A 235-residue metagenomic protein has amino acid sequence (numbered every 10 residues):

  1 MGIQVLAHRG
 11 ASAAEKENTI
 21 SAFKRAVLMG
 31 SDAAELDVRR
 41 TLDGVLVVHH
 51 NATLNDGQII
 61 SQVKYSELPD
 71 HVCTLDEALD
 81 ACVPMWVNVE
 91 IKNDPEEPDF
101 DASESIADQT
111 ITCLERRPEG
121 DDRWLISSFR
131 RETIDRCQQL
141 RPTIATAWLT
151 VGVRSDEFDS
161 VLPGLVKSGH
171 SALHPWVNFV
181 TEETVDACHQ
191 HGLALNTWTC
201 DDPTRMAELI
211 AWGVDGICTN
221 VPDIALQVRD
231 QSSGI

Functional and structural regions predicted by a protein language model:
M1-A13: Long, acidic (Asp/Glu-rich), low-complexity accessory segments flanking structured domains
I3-V5, L28, D32-A33, V38-W86 (+3 more regions): An active-site metal/cofactor-coordinating segment within enzyme catalytic domains
H8-R9, H49-N51, H174, H189: Histidine-centered active-site/metal-ligand motif
G10, R39, A52, N178 (+1 more regions): Flexible loop residues that form catalytic and substrate-binding hotspots at small-molecule/glycan-binding clefts
A13-K16, I20, V72, E182 (+1 more regions): Glycine-rich phosphate-binding loop at the start of an alpha helix
E17-K24, D37: Short amphipathic alpha-helical segment that frequently serves as the phosphate-/nucleotide-binding helix
T19, H71, L75, A107-T110: Aromatic/hydrophobic pocket-lining residues that form the small-molecule binding cavity in soluble enzyme cores
V83-V87, I91-I235: Short loop-to-alpha-helix "cap/lid" segments that border enzyme active sites across diverse enzyme classes
